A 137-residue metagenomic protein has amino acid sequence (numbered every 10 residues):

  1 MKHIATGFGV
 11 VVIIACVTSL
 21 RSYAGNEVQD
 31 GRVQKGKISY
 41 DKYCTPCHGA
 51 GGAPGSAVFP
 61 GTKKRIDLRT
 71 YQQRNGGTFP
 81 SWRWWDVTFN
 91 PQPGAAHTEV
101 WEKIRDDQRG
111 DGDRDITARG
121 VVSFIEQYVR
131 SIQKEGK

Functional and structural regions predicted by a protein language model:
M1-I4: Positively charged n-region of N-terminal signal peptides that target proteins for export
G7-C16: Bacterial N-terminal signal peptides
I13, L20, D41-C44: Mature extracytoplasmic/luminal segments of secretory-pathway proteins
L20-S39, G55-S56, R74-T78: Electrostatic cytochrome c docking/interface patches
G31, K37-K64, F89-E99, I132-K137: Periplasmic/extracellular electron-transfer cofactor-ligation site, primarily the c-type cytochrome heme-c attachment
D41, W85, E126-R130: Non-transmembrane alpha-helical segments in soluble domains of secreted/periplasmic/extracellular proteins
G61-G120, I125: Extracytoplasmic electron-transfer domains, predominantly the class I c-type cytochrome c fold
V121-K137: C-terminal partner/receptor-binding element of secreted or periplasmic proteins
